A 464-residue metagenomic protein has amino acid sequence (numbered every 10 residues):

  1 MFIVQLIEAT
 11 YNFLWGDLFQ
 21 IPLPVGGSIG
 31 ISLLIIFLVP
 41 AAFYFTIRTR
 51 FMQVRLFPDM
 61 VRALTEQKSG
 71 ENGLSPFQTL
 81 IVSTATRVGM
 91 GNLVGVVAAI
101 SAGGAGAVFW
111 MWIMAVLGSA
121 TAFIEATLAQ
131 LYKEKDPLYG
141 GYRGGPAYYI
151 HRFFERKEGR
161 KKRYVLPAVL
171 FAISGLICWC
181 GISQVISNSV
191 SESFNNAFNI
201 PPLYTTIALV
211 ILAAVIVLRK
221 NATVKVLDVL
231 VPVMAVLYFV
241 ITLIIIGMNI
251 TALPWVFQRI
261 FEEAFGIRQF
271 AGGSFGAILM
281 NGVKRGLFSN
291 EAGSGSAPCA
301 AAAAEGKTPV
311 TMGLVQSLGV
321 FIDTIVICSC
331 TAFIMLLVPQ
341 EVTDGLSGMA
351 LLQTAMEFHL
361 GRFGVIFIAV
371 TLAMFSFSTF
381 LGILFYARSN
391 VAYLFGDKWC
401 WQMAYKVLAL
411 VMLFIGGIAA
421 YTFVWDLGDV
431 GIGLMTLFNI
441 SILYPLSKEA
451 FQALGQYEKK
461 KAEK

Functional and structural regions predicted by a protein language model:
M1-M90, I100-A107, G118, F414 (+1 more regions): N-terminal alpha-helical transmembrane segments of multi-pass membrane transport and channel/translocase proteins
F37, A41, F45-V61, P167 (+5 more regions): Membrane-interface loop-to-helix entry segments
A41-T46, T84, L117-Y142, H151-I216 (+2 more regions): Helix-loop-helix module between adjacent transmembrane segments
R48-Q53, N92-V96, C178-S191, A214-V226 (+4 more regions): Transmembrane helix-loop junctions in multi-pass membrane proteins
F51-P76, A98, G104-A105, A120-K162 (+3 more regions): Flexible loop linkers connecting adjacent transmembrane helices in multi-pass alpha-helical membrane transporters
G70-A102, L128-L131, L138-F154, L170-I173 (+1 more regions): Alpha-helical membrane segments and immediately flanking helix-loop junctions that form or couple to the substrate/ion
L117-E125, T205-K220, V231-T251, K284-L287 (+2 more regions): Selective recognition of specific alpha-helical transmembrane segments in multi-pass small-molecule
E125-P137, L243-R259, I267, G273 (+2 more regions): Extracellular/periplasmic helix-exit of transmembrane alpha-helices
